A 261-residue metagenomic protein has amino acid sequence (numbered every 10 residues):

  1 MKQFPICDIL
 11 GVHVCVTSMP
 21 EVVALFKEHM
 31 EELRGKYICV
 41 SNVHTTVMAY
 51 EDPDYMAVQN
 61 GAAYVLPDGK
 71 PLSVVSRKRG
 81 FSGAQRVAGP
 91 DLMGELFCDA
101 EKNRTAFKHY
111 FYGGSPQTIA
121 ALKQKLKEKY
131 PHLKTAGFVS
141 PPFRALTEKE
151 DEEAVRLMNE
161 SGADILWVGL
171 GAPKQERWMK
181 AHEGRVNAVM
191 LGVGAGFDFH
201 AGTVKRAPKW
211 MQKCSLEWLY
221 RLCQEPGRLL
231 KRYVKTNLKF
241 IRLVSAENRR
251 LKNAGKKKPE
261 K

Functional and structural regions predicted by a protein language model:
M1-D91: N-terminal nucleotide/polyanion-binding subdomain common to many enzyme families
G35, T105-A106, V186-A188: A short helix->loop->beta-strand "cap" motif at the edges of active sites that frequently abuts
P53, A57-G61, E176-A195: A short, gly/pro- and small-residue-rich
L72-V74, K174, G196-A201: Short gly/pro/ser/thr-enriched loop/turn and capping motifs at secondary-structure boundaries
S73-L157, S161: Conserved beta-alpha
S73-S76, R206-A207, M211-K258: A transmembrane-helix-recognition feature enriched in membrane-embedded lipid enzymes and envelope glyco-/phospholipid
S140-L146, A188-Q224: Short, flexible loop segments at boundaries between secondary-structure elements
M158-A172: Proline-aspartate-enriched helix->loop->beta-strand connector
